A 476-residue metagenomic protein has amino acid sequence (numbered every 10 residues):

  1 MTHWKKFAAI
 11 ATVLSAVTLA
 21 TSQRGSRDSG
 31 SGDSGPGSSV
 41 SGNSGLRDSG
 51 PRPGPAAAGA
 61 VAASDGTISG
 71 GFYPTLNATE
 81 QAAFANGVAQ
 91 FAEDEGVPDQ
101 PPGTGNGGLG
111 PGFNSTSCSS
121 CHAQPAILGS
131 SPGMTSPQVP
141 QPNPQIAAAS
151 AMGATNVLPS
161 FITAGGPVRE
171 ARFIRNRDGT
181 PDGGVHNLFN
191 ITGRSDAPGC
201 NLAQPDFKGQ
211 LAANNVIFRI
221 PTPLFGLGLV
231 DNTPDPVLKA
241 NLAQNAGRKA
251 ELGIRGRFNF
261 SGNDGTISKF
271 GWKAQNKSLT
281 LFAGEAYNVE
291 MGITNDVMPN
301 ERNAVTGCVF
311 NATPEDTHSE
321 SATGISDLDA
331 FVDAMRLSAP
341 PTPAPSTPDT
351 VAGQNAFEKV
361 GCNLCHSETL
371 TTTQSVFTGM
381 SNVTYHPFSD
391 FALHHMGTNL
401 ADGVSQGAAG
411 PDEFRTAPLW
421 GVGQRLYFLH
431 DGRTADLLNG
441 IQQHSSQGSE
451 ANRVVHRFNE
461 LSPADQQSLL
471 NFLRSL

Functional and structural regions predicted by a protein language model:
M1-A9: Bacterial N-terminal signal peptides that target proteins for export
A9-T18: Bacterial N-terminal signal peptides
A20-L476: Periplasmic c-type cytochrome electron-transfer domains
